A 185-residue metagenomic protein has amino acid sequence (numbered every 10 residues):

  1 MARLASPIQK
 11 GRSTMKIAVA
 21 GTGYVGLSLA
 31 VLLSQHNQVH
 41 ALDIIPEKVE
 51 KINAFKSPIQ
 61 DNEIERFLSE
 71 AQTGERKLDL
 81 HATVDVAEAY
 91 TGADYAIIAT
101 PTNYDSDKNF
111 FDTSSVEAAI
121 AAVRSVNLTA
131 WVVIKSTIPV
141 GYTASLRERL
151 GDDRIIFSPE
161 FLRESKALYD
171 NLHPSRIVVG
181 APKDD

Functional and structural regions predicted by a protein language model:
M1-T14: N-terminal amphipathic/basic-hydrophobic helices that include classical n-h-c signal peptides and signal-anchor
G11-P58: NAD(P)+-binding Rossmann beta1-loop-alpha1 motif at the extreme N-terminus of oxidoreductases
I17-V19, V132, I177: Conserved hydrophobic helix-helix packing surfaces used for dimerization/oligomerization
N37, A93, D152, P174-S175: Short, well-ordered alpha-helix to beta-strand connector turns
Q38, I44-Y95, T102-N109: Conserved N-terminal Rossmann-fold NAD(P) cofactor-binding segment
A96-I98, I134, V179: Redox-cofactor binding/interface segments in oxidoreductases and associated redox assembly factors
Y104-A167: Rossmann-like NAD(P)(H) cofactor-binding subdomain of soluble oxidoreductases
T137, L168-D185: Short beta-strand and adjoining strand-loop segment in the mid-core of the Rossmann-like NAD(P)-dependent dehydrogenase
